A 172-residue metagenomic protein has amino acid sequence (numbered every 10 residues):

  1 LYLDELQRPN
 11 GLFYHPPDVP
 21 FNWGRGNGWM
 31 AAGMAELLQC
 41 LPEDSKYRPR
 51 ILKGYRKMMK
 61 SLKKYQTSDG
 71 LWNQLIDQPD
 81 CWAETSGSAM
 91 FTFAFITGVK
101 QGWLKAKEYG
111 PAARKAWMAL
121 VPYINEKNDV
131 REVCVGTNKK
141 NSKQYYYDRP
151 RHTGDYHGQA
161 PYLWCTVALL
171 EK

Functional and structural regions predicted by a protein language model:
L1-E5, P9-V19, Q39, E43 (+2 more regions): Active-site lining segments of carbohydrate-active enzymes
L1-Y14, L52-L71, A112-D129: Long, well-ordered core segments of solenoidal/helical folds
L3-L6, M34, L38-L41, Q66 (+4 more regions): Sec/Tat-exported extracytoplasmic proteins
R8-N10, C40-Y47, Q66-W72, Q101-K107 (+1 more regions): Surface-exposed helix-capping loop/turn segments at secondary-structure junctions
Y14-A32, E43, Y47-R48, L71-A89 (+2 more regions): Solvent-exposed loop and edge beta-strand segments that line ligand/cofactor-binding and catalytic clefts
G33-L38, Y55, M59: Early exported N-terminus immediately downstream of N-terminal targeting peptides
Q78, W82-A83, A89-K172: CBM-like carbohydrate-recognition segments
